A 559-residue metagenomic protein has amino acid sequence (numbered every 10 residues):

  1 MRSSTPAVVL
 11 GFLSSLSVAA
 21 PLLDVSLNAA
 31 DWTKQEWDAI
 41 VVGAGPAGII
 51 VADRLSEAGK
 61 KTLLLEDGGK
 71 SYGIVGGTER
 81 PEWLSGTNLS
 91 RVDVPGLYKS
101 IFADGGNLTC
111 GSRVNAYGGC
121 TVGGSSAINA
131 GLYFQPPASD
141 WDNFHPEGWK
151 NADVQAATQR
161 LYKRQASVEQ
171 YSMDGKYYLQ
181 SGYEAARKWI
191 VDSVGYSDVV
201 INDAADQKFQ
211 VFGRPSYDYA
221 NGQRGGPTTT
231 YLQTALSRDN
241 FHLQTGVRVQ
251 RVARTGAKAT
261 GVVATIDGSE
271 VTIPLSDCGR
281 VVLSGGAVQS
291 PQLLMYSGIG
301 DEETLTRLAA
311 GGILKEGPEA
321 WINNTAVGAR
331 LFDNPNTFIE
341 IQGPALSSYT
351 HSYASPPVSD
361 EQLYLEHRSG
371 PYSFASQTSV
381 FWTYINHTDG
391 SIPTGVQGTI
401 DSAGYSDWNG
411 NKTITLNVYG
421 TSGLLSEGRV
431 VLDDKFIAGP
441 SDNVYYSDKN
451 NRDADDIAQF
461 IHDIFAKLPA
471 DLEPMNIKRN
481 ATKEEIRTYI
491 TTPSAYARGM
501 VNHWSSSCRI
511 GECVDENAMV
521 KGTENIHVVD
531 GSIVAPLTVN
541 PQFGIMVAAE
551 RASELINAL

Functional and structural regions predicted by a protein language model:
M1-S26, V282, D530: Fungal secretory targeting signals
E36-L64: N-terminal Rossmann-like FAD-binding beta1-loop-alpha1 element of flavoenzymes
G43-G45, D67, G286, G531: Glycine-rich Rossmann-fold phosphate-binding loop(s) that bind the pyrophosphate of adenine dinucleotide cofactors
R54-E57, K61-T62, G68-G73, T78 (+2 more regions): Glycine-rich loop(s) and the adjacent beta-strand/alpha-helix scaffold that form part
E82-S193, T421-D448, T538, M546 (+1 more regions): Redox-cofactor-proximal catalytic regions of oxidoreductases
A127, A138-R251, T255, A259: Conserved redox-cofactor binding core of oxidoreductases
T245, Q250-T255, A470-L537: A glycine-rich dinucleotide-binding beta-alpha-beta segment and adjacent secondary-structure elements that constitute
E340-D455, R498-S506, V514, V528-G531 (+1 more regions): FAD cofactor-binding and catalytic pocket of flavoenzymes
